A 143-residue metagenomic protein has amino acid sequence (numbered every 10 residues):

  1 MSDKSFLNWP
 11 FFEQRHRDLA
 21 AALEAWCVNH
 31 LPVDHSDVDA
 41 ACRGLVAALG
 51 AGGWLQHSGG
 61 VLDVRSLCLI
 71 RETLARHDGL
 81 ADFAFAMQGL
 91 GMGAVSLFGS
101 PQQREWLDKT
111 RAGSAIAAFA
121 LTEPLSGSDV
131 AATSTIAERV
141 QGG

Functional and structural regions predicted by a protein language model:
M1-A21: Intrinsic disorder at enzyme termini
S2-D3, V38, S126-D129: Short loop/turn motifs at secondary-structure junctions and domain boundaries
E13, R17, D39, R43 (+2 more regions): Electropositive phosphate-/nucleotide-binding environments in soluble metabolic enzymes
R17-L19, W26, L49-G50: N-terminal glycine-rich anion-binding loops that anchor highly charged ligand groups
E24-V33: N-terminal capping segment at the start of a domain
H35-A51: Gly/Pro-rich turn-and-neighbor structural signature
G50-S114: Internal helix-loop-helix
P101-G143: Glycine-rich, Trp-frequent "lid" loop and neighboring beta-strands that shape and gate the flavin cofactor pocket
